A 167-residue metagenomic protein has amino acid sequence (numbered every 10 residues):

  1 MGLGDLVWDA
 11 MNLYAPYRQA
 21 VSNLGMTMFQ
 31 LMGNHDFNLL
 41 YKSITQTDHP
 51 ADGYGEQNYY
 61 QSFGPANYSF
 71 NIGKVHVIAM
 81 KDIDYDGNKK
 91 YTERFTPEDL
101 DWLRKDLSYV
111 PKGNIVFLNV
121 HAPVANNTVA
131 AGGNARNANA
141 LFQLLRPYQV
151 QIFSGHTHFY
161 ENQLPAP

Functional and structural regions predicted by a protein language model:
M1-D9, M26-T27: Active-site metal-binding motif and surrounding structural segment of the metallo-beta-lactamase
M1-G2, Q30-L31, L118, I152-F153: Residue-level marker for buried hydrophobic side chains located in beta-strands that build the well-ordered beta-sheet
G4-D5, G33-N34, H121, G155-H156: Active-site glycine-centered loops adjacent to acidic/histidine catalytic or metal-binding residues that shape
L6-N12, N127-G133: Acidic-and-aromatic substrate-binding clefts and catalytic sites of carbohydrate-active enzymes
M11-K112, R136-Q151, F159-P167: Extended active-site neighborhood of metal-dependent phosphoesterases/phosphodiesterases
K81-D82, N119-V124, H156-T157: Short, well-ordered beta-to-alpha junction loops that form the rim of enzyme active sites and present histidine/acidic
V110-N127: Short acidic, glycine-rich surface-loop motifs adjacent to enzyme active sites
